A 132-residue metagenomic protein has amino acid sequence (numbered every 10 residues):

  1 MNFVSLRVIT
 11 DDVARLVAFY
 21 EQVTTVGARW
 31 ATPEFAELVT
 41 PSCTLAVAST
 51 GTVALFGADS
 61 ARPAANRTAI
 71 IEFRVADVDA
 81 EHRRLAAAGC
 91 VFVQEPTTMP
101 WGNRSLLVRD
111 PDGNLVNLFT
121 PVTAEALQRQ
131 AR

Functional and structural regions predicted by a protein language model:
M1-S5, V26-E72, H82-R109, P121-R132: Vicinal oxygen chelate
V4-A18: Short, basic/low-complexity N-terminal boundary segments at the transition from targeting/disordered tails
T10, E72-V75: Short, solvent-exposed loop/helix junctions and linker helices that flank or host conserved functional motifs
R15, V78-H82: Short, conserved charged micro-motifs
L16-E21, L85, G113: Conserved active-site tyrosine of GNAT-family acetyltransferases
L115-L118: Short glycine-/small-residue motifs
